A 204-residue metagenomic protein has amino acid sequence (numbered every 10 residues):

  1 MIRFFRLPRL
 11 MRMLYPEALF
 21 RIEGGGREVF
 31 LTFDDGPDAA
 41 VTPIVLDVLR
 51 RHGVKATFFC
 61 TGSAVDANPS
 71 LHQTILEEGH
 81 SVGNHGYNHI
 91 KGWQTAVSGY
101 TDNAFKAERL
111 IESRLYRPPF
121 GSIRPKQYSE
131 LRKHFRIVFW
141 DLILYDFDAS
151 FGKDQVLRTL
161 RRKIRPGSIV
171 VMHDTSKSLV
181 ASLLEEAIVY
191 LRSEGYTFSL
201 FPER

Functional and structural regions predicted by a protein language model:
M1-L31, P37-R51, A67-S70, A187-R204: N-terminal pre-catalytic segment of deacetylase/amide-hydrolase enzymes
F33-D35, F58-G62, N84-G86, P118-F120 (+3 more regions): A cross-domain feature marking catalytic cores of carbohydrate-active enzymes and several ubiquitous metabolic/repair
G36-A40, F59-N68, I90-S98, R117-I123 (+2 more regions): Acidic-and-aromatic substrate-binding clefts and catalytic sites of carbohydrate-active enzymes
L46-K55, H80-S81, Y87-I90, V97-P125 (+2 more regions): CE4/NodB-like, metal-dependent polysaccharide N-deacetylase domain that modifies extracellular/periplasmic N-acetylated
R51-E77: A short, conserved beta-to-alpha structural element at the edge of catalytic cores that scaffolds binding
H52-K55, E78-V82, L131-W140: Glycine-enriched alpha-helix->loop->beta-strand junction motifs that scaffold or abut catalytic
S122, Y128-R161, Y196-R204: His/Asp/Glu-enriched short active-site or ligand-binding loop at hydrolase and phosphoryl-transfer sites
L160-E203: Catalytic grooves of carbohydrate-active enzymes
